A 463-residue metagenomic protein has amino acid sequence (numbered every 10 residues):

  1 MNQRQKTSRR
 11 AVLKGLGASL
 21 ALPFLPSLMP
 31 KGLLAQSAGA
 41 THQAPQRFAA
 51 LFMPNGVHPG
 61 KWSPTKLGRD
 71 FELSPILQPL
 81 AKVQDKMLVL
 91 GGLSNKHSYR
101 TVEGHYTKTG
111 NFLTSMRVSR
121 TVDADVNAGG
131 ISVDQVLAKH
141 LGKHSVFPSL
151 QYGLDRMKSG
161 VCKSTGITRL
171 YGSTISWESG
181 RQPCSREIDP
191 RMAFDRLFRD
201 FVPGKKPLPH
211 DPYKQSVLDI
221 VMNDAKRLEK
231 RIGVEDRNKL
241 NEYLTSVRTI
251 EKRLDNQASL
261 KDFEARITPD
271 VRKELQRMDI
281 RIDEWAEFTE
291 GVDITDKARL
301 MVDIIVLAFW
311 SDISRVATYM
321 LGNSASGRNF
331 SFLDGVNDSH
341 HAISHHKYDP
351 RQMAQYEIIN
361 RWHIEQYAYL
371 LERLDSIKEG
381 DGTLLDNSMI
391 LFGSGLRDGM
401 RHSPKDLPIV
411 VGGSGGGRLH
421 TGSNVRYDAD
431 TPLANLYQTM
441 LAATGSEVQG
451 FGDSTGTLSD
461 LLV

Functional and structural regions predicted by a protein language model:
M1-V463: Ligand-binding pockets and gating/stacking loops
